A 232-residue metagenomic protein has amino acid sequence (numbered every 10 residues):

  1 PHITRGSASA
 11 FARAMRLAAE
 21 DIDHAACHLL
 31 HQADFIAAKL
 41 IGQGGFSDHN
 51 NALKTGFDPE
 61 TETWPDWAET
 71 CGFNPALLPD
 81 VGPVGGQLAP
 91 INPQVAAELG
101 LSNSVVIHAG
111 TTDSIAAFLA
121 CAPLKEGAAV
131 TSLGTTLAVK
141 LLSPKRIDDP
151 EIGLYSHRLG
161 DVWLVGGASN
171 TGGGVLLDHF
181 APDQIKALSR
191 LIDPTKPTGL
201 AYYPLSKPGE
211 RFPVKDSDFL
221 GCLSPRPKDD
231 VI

Functional and structural regions predicted by a protein language model:
P1-G45, K54-T70, P93-I232: Active-site core segments that coordinate phosphate-bearing ligands/cofactors across diverse enzyme families
S47-H49: N-terminal entrance/gating region of PLP-dependent enzymes' catalytic architecture
F73-N74: Intrinsically disordered, low-complexity regions enriched in Pro/Ser/Thr/Gly and acidic residues
P83-I91: Glycine-rich phosphate-binding loops at beta-strand->alpha-helix junctions
